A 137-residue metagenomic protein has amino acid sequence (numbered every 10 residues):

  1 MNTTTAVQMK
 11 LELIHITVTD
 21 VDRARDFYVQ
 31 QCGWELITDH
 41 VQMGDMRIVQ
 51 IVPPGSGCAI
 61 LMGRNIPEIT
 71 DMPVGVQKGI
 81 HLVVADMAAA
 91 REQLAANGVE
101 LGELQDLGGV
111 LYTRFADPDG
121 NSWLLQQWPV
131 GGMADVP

Functional and structural regions predicted by a protein language model:
M1-L13, E35-P118, Q126-P137: Vicinal oxygen chelate
V18-R23: Short acidic-aromatic low-complexity motifs
A24-V29, L94, G120: Conserved active-site tyrosine of GNAT-family acetyltransferases
